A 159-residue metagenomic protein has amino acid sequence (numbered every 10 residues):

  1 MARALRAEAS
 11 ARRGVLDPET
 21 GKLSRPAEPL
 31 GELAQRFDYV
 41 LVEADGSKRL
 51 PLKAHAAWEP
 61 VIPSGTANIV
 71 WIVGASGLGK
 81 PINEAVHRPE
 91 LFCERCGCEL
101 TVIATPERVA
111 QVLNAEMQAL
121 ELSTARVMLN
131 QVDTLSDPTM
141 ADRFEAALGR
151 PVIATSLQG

Functional and structural regions predicted by a protein language model:
M1-L5, Y39, G46: Short intrinsically disordered, low-complexity coil segments enriched in acidic
M1-T20: N-terminal phosphate/diphosphate-binding loop that engages ATP/GTP or pyrophosphate donors across diverse enzyme folds
A2, A44, A141, T155-S156: Small-side-chain structural scaffolding
L5-A9, E145-A154: Structural recognition of alpha->loop->beta junctions
E8-A11, R36-V40, N68: Loop/turn-to-beta-strand initiation segments
R12-V15, V40-A44, I153-T155: General beta-strand structural signal in soluble alpha/beta enzymes
T20-R36, D45-P151: Conserved catalytic-core segment of NTP-binding enzymes
Q131, Q158-G159: Long, charged alpha-helical interface segments
